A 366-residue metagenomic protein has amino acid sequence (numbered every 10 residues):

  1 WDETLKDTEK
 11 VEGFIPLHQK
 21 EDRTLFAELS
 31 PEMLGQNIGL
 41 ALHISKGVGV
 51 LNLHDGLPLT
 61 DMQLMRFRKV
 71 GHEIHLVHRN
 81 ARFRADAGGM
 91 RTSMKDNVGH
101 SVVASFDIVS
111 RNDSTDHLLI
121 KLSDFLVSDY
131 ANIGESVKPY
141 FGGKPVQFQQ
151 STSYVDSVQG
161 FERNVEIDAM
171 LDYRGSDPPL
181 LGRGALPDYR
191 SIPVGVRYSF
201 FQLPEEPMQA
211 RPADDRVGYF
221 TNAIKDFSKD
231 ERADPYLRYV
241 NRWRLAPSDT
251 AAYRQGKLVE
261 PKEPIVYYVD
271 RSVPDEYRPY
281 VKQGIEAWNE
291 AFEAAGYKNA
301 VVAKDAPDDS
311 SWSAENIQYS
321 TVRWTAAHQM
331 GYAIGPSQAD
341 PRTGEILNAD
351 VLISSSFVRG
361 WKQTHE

Functional and structural regions predicted by a protein language model:
W1-V273, A291, A295, A300 (+1 more regions): Auxiliary tRNA-acceptor-end handling modules of aminoacyl-tRNA synthetases
P274-R278: Alpha-helix N-cap/helix-initiation motif
P279-E286, E290: Solvent-exposed, polar/charged alpha-helical surfaces in well-ordered, non-transmembrane soluble domains, broadly
